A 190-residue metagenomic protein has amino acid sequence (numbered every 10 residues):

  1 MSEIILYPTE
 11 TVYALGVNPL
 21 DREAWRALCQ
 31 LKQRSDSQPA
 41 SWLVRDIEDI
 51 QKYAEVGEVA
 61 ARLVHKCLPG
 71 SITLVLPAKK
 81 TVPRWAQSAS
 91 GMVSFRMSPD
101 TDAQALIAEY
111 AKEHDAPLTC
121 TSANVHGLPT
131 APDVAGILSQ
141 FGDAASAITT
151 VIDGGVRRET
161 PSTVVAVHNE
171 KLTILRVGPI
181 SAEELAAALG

Functional and structural regions predicted by a protein language model:
M1-G190: Active-site-adjacent structural elements in enzyme catalytic cores
